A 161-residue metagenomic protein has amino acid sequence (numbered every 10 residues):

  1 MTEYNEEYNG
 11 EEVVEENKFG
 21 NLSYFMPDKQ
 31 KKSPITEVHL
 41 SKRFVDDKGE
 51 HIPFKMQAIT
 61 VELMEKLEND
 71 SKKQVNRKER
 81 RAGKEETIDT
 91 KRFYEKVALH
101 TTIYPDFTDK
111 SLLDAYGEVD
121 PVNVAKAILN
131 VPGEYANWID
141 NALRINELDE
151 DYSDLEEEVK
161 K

Functional and structural regions predicted by a protein language model:
T2-K32, E158-K161: Low-complexity intrinsically disordered segments
T2-N5, E50-K161: Short, surface-exposed, charged amphipathic helix/loop patches that serve as local interaction elements
M26-V45: Short acidic, Pro/Gly- and aromatic-enriched capping/linker segments at domain boundaries
